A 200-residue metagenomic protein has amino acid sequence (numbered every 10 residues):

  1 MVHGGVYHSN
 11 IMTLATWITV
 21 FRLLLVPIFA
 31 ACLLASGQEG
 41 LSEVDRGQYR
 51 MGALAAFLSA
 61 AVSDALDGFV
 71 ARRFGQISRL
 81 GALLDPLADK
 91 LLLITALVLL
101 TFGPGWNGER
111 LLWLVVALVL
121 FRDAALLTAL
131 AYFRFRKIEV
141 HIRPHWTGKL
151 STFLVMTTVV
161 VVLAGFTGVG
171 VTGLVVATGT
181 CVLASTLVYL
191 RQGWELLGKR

Functional and structural regions predicted by a protein language model:
V2-R200: Alpha-helical transmembrane bundles and membrane-interface segments of multipass inner-membrane proteins
